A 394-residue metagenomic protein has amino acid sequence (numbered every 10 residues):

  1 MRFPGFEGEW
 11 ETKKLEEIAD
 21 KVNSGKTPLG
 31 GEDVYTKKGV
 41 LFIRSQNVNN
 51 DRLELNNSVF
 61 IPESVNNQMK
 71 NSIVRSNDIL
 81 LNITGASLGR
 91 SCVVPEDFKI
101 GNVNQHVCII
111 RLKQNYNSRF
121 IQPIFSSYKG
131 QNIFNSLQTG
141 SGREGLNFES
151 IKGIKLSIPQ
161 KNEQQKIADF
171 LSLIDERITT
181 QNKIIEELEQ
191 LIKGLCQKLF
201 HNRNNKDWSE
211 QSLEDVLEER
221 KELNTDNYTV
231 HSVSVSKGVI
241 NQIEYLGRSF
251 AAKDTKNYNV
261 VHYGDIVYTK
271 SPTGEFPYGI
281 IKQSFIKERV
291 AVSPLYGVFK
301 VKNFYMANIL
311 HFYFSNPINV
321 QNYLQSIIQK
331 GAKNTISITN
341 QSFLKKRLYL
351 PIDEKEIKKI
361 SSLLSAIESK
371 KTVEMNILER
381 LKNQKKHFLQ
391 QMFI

Functional and structural regions predicted by a protein language model:
M1-E9, K13, K155-N202, R347-L381 (+1 more regions): A structural feature that tracks compact, well-ordered secondary-structure segments with a strong bias toward
R2-K26, G153, S157, H201-N224: Non-catalytic DNA-recognition/assembly elements of restriction-modification systems
E16-G31, Q46-S76, E214-Y228, S234-I266: Sequence-specific dsDNA recognition surfaces
Y35-T36, N77: PDZ domains - specifically the beta-sandwich core and the conserved carboxylate-binding loop
R44-S45, N56-Y128, N259-N319, T339-N340: A short beta-sheet element
Q46, Q105, Q122, Q131 (+11 more regions): Glutamine-centric residue-chemistry signal
I100-C108, T139-N162, R289-L295, I328-K355: A short glycine-rich beta-alpha junction/loop motif
